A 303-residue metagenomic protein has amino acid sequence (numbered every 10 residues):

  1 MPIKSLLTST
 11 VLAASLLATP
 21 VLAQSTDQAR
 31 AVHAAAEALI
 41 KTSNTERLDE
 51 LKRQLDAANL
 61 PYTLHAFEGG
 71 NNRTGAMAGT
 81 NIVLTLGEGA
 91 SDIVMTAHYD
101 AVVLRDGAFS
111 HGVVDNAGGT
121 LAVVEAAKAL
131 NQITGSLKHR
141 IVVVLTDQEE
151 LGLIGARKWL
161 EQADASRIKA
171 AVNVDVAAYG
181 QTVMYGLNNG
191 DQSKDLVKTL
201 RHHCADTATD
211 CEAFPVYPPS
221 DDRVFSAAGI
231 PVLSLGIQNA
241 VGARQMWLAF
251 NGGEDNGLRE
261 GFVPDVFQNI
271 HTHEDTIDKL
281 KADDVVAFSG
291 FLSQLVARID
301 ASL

Functional and structural regions predicted by a protein language model:
M1-T10: Bacterial N-terminal signal peptides that target proteins for export
S9-A18: Bacterial N-terminal signal peptides
T19-A23: Sec/Tat signal peptide C-region and signal peptidase I cleavage site
D27-G87: A non-catalytic alpha/beta surface segment that caps or lines the substrate-entry region of metallo-dependent hydrolase
Q28, N72-K138, V144: Catalytic-core environment of secreted peptidases
A34-T45, G69-T74, G107-N116, L145-T146 (+3 more regions): Second-shell loop/turn segments in exported
S110-T199, D222: Acidic/histidine-rich catalytic neighborhood of metal-dependent amide-processing enzymes
T182-L303: Active-site-adjacent substrate-binding region of metalloamidase/peptidase-like peptide-processing proteins
